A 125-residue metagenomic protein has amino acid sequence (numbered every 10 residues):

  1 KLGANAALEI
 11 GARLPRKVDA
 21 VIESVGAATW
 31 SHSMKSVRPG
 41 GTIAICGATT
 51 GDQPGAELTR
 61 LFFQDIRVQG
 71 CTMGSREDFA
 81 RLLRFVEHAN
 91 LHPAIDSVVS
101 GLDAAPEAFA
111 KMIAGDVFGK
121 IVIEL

Functional and structural regions predicted by a protein language model:
K1, H32-K35, R60, R84-F85 (+1 more regions): Well-formed, non-transmembrane alpha-helical positions, independent of function
K1-W30, S97: Adenosine-nucleotide cofactor-binding segment
I10-L14, A48-G51, M73-G74: Short, acidic/turn-prone active-site loops that include or flank metal/cofactor- and phosphate-binding residues
V25, V37-R38: A generic alpha-to-beta junction signature in SAM-dependent methyltransferases
A28-S31, G51-Q53: Short glycine/proline-centered loop/turn elements that form peptide/ligand docking sites
R38-P39, V117: Short conserved AdoMet
P39-A44, G55-D96: Rossmann-fold dehydrogenase core element
R76-L125: C-terminal hydrophobic helical "lid"/dimerization subdomain of Rossmann-like NAD(P)H-dependent oxidoreductases
